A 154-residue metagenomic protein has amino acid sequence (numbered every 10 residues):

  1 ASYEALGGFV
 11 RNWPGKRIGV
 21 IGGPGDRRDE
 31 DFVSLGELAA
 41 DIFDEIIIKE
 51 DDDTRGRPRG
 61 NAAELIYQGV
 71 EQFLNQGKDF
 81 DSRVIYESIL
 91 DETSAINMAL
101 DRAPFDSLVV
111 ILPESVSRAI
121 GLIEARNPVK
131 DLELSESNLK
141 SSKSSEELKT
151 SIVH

Functional and structural regions predicted by a protein language model:
A1-H154: ATP-dependent carboxylate-amine ligase
